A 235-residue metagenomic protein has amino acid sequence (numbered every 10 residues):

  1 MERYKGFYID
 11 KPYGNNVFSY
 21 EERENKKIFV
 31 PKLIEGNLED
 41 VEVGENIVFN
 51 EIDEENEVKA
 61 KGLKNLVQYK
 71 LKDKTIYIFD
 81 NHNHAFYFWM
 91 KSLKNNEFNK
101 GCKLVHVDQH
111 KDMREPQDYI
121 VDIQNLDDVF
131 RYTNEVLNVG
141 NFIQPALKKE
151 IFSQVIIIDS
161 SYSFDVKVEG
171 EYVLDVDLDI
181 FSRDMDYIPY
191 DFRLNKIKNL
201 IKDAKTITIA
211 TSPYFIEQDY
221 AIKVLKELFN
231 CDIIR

Functional and structural regions predicted by a protein language model:
E2-R235: Conserved alpha-helical scaffold segments that buttress catalytic/binding sites
